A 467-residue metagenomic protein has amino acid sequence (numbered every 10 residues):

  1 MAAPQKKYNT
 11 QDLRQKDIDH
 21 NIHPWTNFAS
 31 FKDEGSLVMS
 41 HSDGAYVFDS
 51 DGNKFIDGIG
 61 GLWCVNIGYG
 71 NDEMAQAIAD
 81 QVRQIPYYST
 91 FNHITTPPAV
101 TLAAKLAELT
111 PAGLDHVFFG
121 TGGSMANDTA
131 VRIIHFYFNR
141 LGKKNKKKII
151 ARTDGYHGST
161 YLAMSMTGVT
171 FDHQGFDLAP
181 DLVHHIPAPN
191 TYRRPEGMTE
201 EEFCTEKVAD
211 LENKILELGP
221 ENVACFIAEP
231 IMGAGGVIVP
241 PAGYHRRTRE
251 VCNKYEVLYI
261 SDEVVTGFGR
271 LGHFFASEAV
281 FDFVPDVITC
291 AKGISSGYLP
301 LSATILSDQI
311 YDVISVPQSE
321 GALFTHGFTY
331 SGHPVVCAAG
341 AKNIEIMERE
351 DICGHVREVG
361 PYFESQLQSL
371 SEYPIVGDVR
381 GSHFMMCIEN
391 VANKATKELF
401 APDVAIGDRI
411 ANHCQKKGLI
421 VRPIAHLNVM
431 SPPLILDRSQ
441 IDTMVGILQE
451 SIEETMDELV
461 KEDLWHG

Functional and structural regions predicted by a protein language model:
A2-G467: Conserved N-terminal phosphate-binding loop of PLP-dependent enzymes in the Aspartate aminotransferase
